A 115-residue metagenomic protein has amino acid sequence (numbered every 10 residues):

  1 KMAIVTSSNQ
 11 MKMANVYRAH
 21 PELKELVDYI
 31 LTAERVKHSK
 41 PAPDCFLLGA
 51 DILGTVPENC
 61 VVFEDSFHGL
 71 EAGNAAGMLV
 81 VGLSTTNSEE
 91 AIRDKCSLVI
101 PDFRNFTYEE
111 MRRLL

Functional and structural regions predicted by a protein language model:
K1-A3, L79: Proline-centered loop/turn at the N-terminus of a beta-strand
T6: Active-site nucleophile and cofactor-binding loops and adjacent substrate-binding regions of central metabolic enzymes
N9-M11, N15-L115: Asp-based, Mg2+/Mn2+-dependent phosphohydrolase catalytic module
